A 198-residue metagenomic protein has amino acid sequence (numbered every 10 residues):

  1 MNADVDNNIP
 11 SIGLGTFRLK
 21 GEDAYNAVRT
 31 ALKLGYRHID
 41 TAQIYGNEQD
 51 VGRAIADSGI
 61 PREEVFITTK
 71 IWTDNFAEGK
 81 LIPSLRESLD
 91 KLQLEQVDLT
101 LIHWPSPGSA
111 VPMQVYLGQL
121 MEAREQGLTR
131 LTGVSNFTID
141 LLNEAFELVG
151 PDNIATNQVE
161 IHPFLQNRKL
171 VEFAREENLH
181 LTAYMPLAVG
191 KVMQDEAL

Functional and structural regions predicted by a protein language model:
M1-V65, Q119, A188: N-terminal binding-site loop/beta-alpha segment at the start of enzyme catalytic domains that lines or forms
D6, L81-I102, E122-Q126, L148 (+1 more regions): CE4/NodB-like, metal-dependent polysaccharide N-deacetylase domain that modifies extracellular/periplasmic N-acetylated
P10-E22, K70-G79, P107-V111: Active-site mouth loops of central-metabolism enzymes
L14, A31, I39, V51 (+8 more regions): Conserved, mostly hydrophobic/aromatic
F17-L19, A42-I44, K70-D74, I102-P105 (+3 more regions): Active-site beta-loop-alpha junctions enriched in small/polar residues
L19-L32, A77-L92, M113-V115, D140-N143 (+2 more regions): Short, acidic/polar
Y36, L94-V97, T129, I154: A structural motif
P105-L198: Beta/alpha (TIM)-barrel catalytic core signal, keyed to glycine-rich beta->alpha loops juxtaposed to Asp/Glu that bind
